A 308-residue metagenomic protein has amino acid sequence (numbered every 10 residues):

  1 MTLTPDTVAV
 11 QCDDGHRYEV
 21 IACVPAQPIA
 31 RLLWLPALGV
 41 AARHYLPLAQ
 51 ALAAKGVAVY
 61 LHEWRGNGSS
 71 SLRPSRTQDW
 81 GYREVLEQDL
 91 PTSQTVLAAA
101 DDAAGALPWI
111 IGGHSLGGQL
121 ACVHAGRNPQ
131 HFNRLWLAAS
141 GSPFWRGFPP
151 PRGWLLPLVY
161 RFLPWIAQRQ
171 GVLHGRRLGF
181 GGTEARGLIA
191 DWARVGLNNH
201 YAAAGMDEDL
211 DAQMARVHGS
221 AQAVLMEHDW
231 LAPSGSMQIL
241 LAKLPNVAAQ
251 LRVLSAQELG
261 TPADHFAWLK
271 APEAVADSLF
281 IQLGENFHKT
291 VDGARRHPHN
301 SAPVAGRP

Functional and structural regions predicted by a protein language model:
M1-C23: N-terminal cap/lid segment of alpha/beta-hydrolase-fold proteins
A37-V40: Active-site glycine-rich loops that stabilize anionic/oxyanionic intermediates across multiple enzyme folds
A42-H44, A49-P74: Conserved alpha/beta-hydrolase
D79-A100: Alpha/beta-hydrolase active-site loop
A103-S115: Alpha/beta-hydrolase fold nucleophile elbow
G112-N199: Alpha/beta-hydrolase-fold enzymes
V217, A223-L225: Short beta-strand/loop motif that positions the catalytic acidic residue of the alpha/beta-hydrolase fold
R252-P308: Catalytic active-site module of serine/aspartate enzymes centered on a nucleophile-bearing elbow/loop
